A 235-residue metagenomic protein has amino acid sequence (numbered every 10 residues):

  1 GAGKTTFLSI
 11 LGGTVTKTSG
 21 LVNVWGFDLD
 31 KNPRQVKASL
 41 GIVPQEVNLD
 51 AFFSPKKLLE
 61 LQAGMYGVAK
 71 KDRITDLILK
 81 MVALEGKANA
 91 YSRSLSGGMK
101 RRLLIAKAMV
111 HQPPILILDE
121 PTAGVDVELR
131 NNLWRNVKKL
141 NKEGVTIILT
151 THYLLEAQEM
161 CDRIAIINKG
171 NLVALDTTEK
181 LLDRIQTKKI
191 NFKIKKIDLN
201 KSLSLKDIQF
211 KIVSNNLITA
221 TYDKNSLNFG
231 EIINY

Functional and structural regions predicted by a protein language model:
G12: Helix-to-loop junction immediately C-terminal to a conserved catalytic motif
E60, G64-K87: Conserved ABC ATPase "signature" region
Y91-L95: Conserved ABC ATPase signature
L116-D119: Catalytic Walker B motif of ABC-type/P-loop ATPase nucleotide-binding domains
L175-D176: ABC ATPase "signature
T187-Y235: Short, charged/small-residue-rich alpha-helical element at the C-terminal edge of ABC transporter nucleotide-binding
